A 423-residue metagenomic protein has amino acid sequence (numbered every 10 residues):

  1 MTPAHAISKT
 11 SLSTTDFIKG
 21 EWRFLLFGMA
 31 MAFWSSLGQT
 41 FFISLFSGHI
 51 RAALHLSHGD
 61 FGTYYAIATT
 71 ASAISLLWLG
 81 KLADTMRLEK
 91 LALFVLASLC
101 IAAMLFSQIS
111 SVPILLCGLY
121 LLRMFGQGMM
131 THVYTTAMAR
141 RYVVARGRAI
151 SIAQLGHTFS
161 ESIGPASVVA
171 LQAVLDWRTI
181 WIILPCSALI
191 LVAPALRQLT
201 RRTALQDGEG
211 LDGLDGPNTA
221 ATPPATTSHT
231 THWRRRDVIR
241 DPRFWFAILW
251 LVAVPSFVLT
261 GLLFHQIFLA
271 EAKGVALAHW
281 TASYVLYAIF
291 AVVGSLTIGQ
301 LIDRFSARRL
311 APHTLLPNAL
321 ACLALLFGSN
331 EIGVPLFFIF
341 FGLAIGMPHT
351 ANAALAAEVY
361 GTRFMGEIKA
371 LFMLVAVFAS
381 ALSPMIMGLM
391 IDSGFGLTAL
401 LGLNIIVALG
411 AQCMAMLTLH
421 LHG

Functional and structural regions predicted by a protein language model:
R23-H58, L76-L79, G261-I267, S383: Extracytoplasmic
F33, P113-M129, A253, G333-M347: Hydrophobic core of transmembrane alpha-helices in multi-pass small-molecule transporters, especially MFS/SLC-type
Q39, I43-S47, D241-S295: Extracytoplasmic gate region of multi-pass secondary transporters
S75-R87, G294-S306, I391-D392: Helix-to-loop junctions at the C-terminal end of transmembrane segments in multipass secondary transporters
A97-S110, P317-S329: C-terminal ends and interior cores of transmembrane alpha-helices in multi-pass membrane transporters/permeases
M129-Y142, M347-Y360: Intracellular juxtamembrane helix-capping segments at the cytosolic ends of symmetry-related transmembrane helices
T179-Q198, A399-L417: Symmetry-related core transmembrane helices of the 12-TM Major Facilitator Superfamily/SLC fold
Y287-L355: C-terminal transmembrane helical hairpin of 12-TM major facilitator-type secondary transporters
